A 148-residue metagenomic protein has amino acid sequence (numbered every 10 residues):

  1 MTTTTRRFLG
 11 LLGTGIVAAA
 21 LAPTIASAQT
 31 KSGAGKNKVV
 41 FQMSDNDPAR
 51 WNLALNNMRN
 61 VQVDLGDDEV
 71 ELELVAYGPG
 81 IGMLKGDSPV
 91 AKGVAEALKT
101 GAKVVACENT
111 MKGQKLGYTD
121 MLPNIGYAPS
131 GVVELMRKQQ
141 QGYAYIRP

Functional and structural regions predicted by a protein language model:
M1-I16: N-terminal secretory signal peptides and thylakoid transit peptides that target proteins across membranes
A19-A26: C-terminal segment of classical bacterial N-terminal signal peptides
A26-P148: Secreted/extracellular ectodomain signature
